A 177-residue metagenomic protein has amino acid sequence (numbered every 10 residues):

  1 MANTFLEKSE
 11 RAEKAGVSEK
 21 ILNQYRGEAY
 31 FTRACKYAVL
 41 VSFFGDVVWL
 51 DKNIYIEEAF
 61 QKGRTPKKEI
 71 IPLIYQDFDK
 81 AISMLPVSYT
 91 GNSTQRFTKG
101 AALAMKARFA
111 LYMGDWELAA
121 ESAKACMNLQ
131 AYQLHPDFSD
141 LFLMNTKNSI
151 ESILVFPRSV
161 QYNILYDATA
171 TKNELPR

Functional and structural regions predicted by a protein language model:
M1-F44, K68-E69, F78-G91: Conserved, well-structured interaction surfaces
E10, S18, Y55, P66 (+3 more regions): General structural signal for secondary-structure boundaries
A15, Y55, F60, G91 (+2 more regions): A generic structural micro-environment signature that highlights single residues at secondary-structure boundaries
S18, L22, D46-K68, P72: Short coil/linker segments at helix-helix boundaries
V41-N53, W116-A123: Short, well-structured active-site flanking segments
W49-K52, G91, H135-D137: Short, hydrophobic secondary-structure boundary micro-motifs
K62-P66, G91-R96: Solvent-exposed loop and edge beta-strand segments that line ligand/cofactor-binding and catalytic clefts
I71, Y75, D79-M84, R96-R177: An aromatic- and glycine-enriched ligand-binding surface/loop that stacks and positions planar moieties
